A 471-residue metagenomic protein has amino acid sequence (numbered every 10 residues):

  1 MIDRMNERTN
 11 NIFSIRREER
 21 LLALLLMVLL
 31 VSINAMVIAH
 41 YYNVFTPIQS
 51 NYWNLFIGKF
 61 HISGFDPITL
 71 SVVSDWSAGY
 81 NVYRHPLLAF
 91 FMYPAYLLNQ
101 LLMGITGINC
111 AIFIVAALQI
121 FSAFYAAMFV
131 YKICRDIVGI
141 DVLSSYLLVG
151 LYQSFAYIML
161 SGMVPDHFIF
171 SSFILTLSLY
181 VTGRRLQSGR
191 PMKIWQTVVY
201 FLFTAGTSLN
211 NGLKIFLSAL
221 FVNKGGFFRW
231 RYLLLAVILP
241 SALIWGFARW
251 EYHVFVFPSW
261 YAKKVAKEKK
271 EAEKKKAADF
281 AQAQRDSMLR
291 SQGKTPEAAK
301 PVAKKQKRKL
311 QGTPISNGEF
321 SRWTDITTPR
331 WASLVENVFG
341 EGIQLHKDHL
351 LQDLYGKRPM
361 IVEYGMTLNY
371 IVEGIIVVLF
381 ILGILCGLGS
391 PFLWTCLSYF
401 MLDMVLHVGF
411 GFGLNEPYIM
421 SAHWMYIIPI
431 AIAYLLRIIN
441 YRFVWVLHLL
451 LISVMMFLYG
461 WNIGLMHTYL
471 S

Functional and structural regions predicted by a protein language model:
S14-G64, V72-W76, L239-F255, V454-W461: Transmembrane signal-anchor helices characteristic of membrane glycosylation enzymes that use polyprenol
R17-L22, K224-I238, Y441-L450: Membrane-interfacial entry segments at the cytosolic side of transmembrane helices
P67-F113, G293-F380, L393-C396: Lumenal/periplasmic acceptor-binding loop at the mouth of the active site in multi-pass, GT-C-fold membrane enzymes
A117-I137, V378-L382: Transmembrane-helix motifs of polytopic, lipid-linked glycan transferases
V130-S154, W394, S398: Transmembrane-helix signature of polytopic, membrane-embedded enzymes that assemble or transfer cell-envelope glycans
M163-H167: Short acidic/glycine- and proline-prone juxtamembrane loop motifs at membrane-interface regions of multi-pass membrane
F170-Q187: Specific aromatic-rich, kink-prone transmembrane helix
M192-N223, L235-S241, S453: Membrane-interface alpha helices of multi-pass inner-membrane proteins
